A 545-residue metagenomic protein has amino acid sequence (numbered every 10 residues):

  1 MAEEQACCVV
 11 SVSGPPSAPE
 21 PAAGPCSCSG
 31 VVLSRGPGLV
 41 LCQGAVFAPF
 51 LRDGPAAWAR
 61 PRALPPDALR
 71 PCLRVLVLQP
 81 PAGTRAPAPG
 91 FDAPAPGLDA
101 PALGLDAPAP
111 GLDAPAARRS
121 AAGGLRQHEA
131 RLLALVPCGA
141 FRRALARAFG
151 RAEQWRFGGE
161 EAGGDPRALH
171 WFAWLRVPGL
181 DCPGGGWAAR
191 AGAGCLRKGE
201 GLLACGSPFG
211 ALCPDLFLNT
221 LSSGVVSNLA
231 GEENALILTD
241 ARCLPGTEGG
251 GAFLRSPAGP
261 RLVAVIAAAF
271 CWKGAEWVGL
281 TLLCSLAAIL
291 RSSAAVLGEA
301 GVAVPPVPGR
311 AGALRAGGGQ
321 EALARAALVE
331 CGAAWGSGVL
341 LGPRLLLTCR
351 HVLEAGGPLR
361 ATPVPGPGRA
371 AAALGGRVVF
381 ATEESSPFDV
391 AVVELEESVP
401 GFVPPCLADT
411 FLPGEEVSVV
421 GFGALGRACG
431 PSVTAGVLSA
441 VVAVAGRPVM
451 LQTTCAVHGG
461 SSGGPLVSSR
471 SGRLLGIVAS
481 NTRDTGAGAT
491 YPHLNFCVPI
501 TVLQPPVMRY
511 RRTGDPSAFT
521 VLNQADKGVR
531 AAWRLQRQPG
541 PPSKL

Functional and structural regions predicted by a protein language model:
M1-V40, F172-A173, I289-L340, F388-A391 (+1 more regions): N-terminal activation segment of mature serine protease catalytic domains
C7, G24-S27, F47, D53-D92 (+12 more regions): Serine endopeptidase catalytic core focused on the charge-relay Asp
V31-S34, D240-I266, V339, A456-V478 (+1 more regions): Catalytic nucleophile loop of clan PA
C42-A48, L262-W272, C349-L353, G421-G423 (+2 more regions): Short beta->alpha transition motifs characteristic of CBS
F47-P49, Q154, G163, L238-G250 (+2 more regions): Short solvent-exposed strand/turn elements
L203-F270: Ordered, small/hydrophobic-rich secondary-structure cores
L283-L297, P492-R511: Juxtadomain coupling helices with adjacent low-complexity linkers
L346: ATP-binding glycine-rich loop module of kinase domains
